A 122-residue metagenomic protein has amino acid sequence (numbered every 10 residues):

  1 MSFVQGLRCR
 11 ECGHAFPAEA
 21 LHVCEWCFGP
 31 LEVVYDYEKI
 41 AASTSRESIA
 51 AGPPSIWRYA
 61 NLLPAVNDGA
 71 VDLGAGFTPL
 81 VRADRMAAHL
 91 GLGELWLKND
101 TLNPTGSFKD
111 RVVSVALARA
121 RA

Functional and structural regions predicted by a protein language model:
M1-A122: PLP-dependent amino-acid enzyme catalytic core
